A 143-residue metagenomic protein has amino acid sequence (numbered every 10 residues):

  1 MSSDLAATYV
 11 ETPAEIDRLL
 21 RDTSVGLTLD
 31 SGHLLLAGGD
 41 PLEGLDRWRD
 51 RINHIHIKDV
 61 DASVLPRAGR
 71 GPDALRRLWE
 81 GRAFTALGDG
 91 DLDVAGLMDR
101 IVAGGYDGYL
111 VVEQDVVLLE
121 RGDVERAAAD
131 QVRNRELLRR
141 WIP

Functional and structural regions predicted by a protein language model:
M1-Y9, T28: Aromatic-lined carbohydrate-recognition surfaces of secreted/lumenal glycan-active proteins
P13-G26, L35-P143: Histidine-acidic metal/acid-base catalytic patches
G32: Adenine-nucleotide cofactor-binding loop residues
